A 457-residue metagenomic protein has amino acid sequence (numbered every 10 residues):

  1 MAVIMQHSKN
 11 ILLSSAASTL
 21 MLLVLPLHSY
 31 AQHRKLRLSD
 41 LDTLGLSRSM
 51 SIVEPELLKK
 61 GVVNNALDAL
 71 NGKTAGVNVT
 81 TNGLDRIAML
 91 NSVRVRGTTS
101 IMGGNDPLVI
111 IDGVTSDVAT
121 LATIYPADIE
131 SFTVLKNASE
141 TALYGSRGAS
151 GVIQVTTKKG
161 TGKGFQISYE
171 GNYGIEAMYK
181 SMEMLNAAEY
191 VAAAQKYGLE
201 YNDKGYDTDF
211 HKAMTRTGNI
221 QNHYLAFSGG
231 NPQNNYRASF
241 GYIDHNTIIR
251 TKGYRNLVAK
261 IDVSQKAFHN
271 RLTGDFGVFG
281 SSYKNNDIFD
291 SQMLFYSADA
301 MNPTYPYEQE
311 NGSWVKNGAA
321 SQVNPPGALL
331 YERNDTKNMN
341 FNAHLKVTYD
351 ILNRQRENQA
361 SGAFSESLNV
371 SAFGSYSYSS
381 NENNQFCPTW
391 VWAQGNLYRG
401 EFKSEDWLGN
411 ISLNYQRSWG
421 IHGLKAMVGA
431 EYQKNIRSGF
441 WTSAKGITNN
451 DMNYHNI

Functional and structural regions predicted by a protein language model:
M1-F268, L272-S281, V315, F341-A343 (+2 more regions): Short, small/polar-rich motifs associated with maturation and membrane association, primarily at protein termini
V53, V347, W390-Q394: Hydrophobic beta-strand residues in large extracellular and virion-surface proteins
T161-Y206, I248-K252, V258-N342, R356-I457: Surface-exposed loop/interface segments of Gram-negative outer-membrane beta-barrel transport/assembly proteins
F227-S228, V347-R354: Long hydrophobic segments that form regular secondary structure
